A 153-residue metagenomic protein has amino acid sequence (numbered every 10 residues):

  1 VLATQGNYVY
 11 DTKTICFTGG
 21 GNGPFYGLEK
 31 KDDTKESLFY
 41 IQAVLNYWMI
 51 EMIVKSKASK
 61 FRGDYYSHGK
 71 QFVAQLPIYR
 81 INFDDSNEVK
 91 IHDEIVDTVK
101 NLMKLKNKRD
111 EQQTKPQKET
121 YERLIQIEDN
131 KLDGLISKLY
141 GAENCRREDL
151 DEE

Functional and structural regions predicted by a protein language model:
V1-I91: Polybasic, glycine- and aromatic-enriched phosphate-binding surface used to engage nucleic acids
I78-E153: Non-catalytic DNA-recognition/assembly elements of restriction-modification systems
